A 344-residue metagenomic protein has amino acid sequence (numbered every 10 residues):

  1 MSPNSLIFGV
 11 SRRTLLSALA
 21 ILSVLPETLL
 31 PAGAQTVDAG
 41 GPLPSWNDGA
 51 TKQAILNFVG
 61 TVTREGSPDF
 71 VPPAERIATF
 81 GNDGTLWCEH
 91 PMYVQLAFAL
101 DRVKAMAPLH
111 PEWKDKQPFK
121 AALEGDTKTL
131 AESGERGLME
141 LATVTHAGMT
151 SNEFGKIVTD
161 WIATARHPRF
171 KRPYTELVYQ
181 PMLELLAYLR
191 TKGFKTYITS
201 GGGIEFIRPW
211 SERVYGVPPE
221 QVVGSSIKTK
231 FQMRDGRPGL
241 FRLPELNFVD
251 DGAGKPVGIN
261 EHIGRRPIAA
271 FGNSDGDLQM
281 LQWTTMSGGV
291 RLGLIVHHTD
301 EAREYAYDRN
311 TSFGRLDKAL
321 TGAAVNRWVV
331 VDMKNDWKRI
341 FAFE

Functional and structural regions predicted by a protein language model:
M1-V10, A18-P26: N-terminal secretory signal peptides
L19, T36-P42, W46, Q53-L56 (+3 more regions): C-terminal cap/substrate-recognition subdomain and adjoining C-terminal extension of metal-dependent phosphatase-like
T28-Q35: Signal peptide processing junction and immediate N-terminal pro/mature segment of secreted/exported proteins
T61-G66: N-terminal post-signal-peptidase region of extra-cytosolic proteins
P68-P72: Short loop/turn motifs at secondary-structure junctions and domain boundaries
R76-H90, L281: Asp-based phosphoryl-transfer active-site loop
E89-M92, A97-L100, P209-W210, W283: Short, solvent-exposed loop/turn and secondary-structure capping segments
M92, A97-E176, Q180: A metal-dependent, Asp-based hydrolase signature
